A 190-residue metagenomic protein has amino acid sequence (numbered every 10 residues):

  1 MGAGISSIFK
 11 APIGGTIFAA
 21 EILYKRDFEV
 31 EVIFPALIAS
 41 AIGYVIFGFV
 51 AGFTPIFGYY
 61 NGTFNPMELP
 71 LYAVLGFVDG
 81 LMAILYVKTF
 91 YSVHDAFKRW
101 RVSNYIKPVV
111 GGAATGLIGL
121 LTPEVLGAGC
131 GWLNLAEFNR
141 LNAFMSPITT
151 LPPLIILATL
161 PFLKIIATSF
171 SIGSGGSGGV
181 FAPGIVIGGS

Functional and structural regions predicted by a protein language model:
M1-S190: Alpha-helical transmembrane segments and immediately membrane-proximal extracytoplasmic
